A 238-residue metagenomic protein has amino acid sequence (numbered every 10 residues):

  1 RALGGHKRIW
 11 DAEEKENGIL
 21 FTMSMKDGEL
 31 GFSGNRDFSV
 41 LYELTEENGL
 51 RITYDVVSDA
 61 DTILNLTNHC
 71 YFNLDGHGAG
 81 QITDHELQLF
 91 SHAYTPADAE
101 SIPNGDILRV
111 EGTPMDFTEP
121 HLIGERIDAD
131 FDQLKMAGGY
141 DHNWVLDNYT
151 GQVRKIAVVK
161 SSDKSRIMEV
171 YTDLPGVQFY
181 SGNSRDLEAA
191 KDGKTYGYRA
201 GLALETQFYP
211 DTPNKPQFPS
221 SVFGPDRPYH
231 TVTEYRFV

Functional and structural regions predicted by a protein language model:
R1-V238: An exposed, glycine/acidic-rich loop-and-rim segment of catalytic or binding clefts
